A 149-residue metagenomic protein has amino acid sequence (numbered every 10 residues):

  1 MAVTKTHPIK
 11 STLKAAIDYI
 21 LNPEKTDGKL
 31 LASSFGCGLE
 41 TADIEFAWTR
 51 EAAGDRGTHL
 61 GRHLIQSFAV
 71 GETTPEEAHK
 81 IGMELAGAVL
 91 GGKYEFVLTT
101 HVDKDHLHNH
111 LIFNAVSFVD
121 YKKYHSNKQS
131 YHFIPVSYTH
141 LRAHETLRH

Functional and structural regions predicted by a protein language model:
M1-R142: N-terminal nicking endonuclease/strand-transfer module with a His-rich metal-binding environment and a catalytic Tyr
A143-H149: A short, hydrophobic C-terminal helix/tail in secreted or cell-surface proteins
